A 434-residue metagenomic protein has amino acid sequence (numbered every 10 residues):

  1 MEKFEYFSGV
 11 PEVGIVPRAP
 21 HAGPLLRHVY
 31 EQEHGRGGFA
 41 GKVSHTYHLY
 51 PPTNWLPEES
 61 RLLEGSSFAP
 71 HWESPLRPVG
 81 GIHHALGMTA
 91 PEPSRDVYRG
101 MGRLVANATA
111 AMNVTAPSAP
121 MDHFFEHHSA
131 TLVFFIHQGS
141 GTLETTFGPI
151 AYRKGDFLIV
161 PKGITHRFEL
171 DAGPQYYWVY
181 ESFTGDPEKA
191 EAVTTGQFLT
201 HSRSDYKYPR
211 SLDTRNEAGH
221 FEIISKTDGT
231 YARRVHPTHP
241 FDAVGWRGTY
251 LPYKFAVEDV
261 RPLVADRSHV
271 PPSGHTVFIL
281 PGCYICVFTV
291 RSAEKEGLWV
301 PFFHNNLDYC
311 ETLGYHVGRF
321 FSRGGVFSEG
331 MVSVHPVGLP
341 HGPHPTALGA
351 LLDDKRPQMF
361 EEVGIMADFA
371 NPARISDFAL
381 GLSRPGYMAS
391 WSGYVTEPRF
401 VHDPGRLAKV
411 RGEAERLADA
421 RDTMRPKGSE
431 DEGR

Functional and structural regions predicted by a protein language model:
M1-R434: Jelly-roll (double-stranded beta-helix
